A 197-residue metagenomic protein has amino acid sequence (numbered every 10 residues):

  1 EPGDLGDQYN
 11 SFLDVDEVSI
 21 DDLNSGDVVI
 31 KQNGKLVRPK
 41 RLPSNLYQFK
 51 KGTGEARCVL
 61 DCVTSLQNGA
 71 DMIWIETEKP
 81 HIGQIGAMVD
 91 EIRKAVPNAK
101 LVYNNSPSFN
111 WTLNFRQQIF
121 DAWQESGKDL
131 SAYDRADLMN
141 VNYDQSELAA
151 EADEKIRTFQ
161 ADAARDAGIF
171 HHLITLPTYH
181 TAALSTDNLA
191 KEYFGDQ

Functional and structural regions predicted by a protein language model:
E1-F170, D187, K191: Alpha/beta enzyme core
T77, T175-P177: Short secondary-structure boundary segments
P107, P177-T178: Short, solvent-exposed coil/turn elements at secondary-structure transition points
T112, H180-T181: A SIS-like phosphosugar-recognition module
A183-Q197: C-terminal helical cap(s) of enzyme catalytic domains, especially alpha/beta-barrels
